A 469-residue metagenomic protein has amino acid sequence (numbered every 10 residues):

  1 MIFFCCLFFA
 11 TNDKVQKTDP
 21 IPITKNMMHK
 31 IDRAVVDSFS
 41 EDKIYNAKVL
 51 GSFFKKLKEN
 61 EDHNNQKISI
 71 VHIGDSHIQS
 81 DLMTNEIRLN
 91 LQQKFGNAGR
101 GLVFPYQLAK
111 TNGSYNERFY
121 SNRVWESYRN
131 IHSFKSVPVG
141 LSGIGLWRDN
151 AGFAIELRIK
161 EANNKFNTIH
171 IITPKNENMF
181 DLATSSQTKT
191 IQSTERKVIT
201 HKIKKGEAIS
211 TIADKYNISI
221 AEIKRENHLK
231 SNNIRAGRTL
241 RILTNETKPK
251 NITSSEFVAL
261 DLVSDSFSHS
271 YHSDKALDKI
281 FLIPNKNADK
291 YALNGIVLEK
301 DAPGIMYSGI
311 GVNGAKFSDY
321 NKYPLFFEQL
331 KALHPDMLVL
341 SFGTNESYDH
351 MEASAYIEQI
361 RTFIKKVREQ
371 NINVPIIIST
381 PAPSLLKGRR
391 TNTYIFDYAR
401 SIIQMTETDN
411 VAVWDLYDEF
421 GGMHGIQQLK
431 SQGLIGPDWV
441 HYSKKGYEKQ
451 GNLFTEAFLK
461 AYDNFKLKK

Functional and structural regions predicted by a protein language model:
M1-M28, A461, F465-K469: Bacterial Sec-dependent N-terminal signal peptides
M27-H72, F134-L146, G152: Membrane/wall-proximal cationic-aromatic binding patches
Y45-N60, D319-K331, E358-K366, G425: Alpha-helical scaffolding within the catalytic cores of extracellular/periplasmic polymer-degrading hydrolases
I73-S76, G309-N313, L340-N345, S379-P383 (+2 more regions): Active-site-proximal beta-strand/loop segments in catalytic clefts of secreted hydrolases
Q79-Q192, N251-E358, H441: Conserved SGNH/GDSL esterase-like catalytic core that processes O-acyl groups on lipids and polysaccharides
T188-I220, K230-S231, R238-T239: Primarily a LysM-type cell-wall glycan-binding module
S384-K469: Catalytic His-Asp segment of secreted/periplasmic serine-dependent ester chemistry enzymes
